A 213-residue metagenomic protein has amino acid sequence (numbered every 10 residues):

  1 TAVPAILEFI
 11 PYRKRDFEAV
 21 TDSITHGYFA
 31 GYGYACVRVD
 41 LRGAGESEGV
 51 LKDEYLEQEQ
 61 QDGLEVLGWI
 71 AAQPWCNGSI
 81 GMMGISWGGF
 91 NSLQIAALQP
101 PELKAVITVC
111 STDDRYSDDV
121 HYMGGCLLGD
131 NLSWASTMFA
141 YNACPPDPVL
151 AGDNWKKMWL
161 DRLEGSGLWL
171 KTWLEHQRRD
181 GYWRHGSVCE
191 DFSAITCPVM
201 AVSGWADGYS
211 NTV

Functional and structural regions predicted by a protein language model:
A2-A71, V120-Y122, L127: Cap/lid segment of the alpha/beta-hydrolase catalytic domain
D22-S23, G31, A97-A194: Accessory cap/linker subdomain of secreted extracellular hydrolases
S47, S86-W87, C110: Catalytic nucleophile serine of serine hydrolases, specifically the conserved "nucleophile elbow" pentapeptide
P74-W87: Alpha/beta-hydrolase fold nucleophile elbow
M82-G84, V109, V202: Short beta-strand immediately N-terminal to the catalytic nucleophile in serine-hydrolase-like folds
G88, S92-A96: Short helix immediately C-terminal to the catalytic nucleophile in hydrolase catalytic domains
I195, A201-S203: Short beta-strand/loop motif that positions the catalytic acidic residue of the alpha/beta-hydrolase fold
G208-V213: Conserved alpha/beta-hydrolase "acid-adjacent" motif
